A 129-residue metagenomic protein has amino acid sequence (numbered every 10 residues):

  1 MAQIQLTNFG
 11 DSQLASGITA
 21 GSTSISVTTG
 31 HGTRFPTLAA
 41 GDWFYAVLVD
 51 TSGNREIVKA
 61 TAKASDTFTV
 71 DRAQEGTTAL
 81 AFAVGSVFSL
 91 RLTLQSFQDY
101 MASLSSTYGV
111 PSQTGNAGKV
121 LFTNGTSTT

Functional and structural regions predicted by a protein language model:
M1-I57, T61-R72: Autoprocessing Asn-cyclization modules and mimics
G21, G41, F82-V87, G118: Glycine-centered loop/turn motifs
G30-L38, T77-A81, S112: Short, surface-exposed secondary-structure edge patches
N54-S105: Small/polar beta-strand repeat architecture
T107-A117: Disulfide-braced loops of extracellular cysteine-rich modules
V120-T123: Small-residue hinge/turn detector
T126-T129: Short, disulfide-bonded extracellular cysteine-rich repeat modules
